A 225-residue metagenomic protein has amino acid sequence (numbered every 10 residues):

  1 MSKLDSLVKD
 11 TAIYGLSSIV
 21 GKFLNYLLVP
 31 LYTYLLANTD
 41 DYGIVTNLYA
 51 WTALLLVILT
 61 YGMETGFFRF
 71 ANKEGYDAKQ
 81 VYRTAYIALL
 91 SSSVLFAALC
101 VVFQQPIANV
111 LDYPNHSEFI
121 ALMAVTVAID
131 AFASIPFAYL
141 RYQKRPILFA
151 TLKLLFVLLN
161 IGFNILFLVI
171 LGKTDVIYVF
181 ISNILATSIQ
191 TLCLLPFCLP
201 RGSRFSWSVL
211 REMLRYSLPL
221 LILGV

Functional and structural regions predicted by a protein language model:
M1-L7, V176-F180, L192-V225: Interhelical loop/hinge segments that connect adjacent transmembrane helices in multipass membrane
S2-D5, T33-D41, L55-L89, I135 (+1 more regions): Transmembrane-helix boundary and interhelical linker motifs in polytopic inner-membrane proteins
S6-E64, S93-V101, V157-I161, R215-V225: Signature of the first transmembrane helix
V8-G21, K79-Q80, L89, I120-V125 (+2 more regions): Alpha-helical transmembrane segments of multi-pass membrane transporters/permeases
L35-T39, V110-Y113, Y142-Q143, I170-K173: Helix-loop interface residues and adjacent transmembrane-helix termini in multi-pass membrane transporters, primarily
L54-I58, L90, A98, Y113-P136 (+4 more regions): Alpha-helical transmembrane segments of multi-pass membrane proteins
L95-P114: Short membrane-interface helical motifs at transmembrane helix boundaries in multi-pass membrane transporters
A121, A150-L199, R215-Y216: Hydrophobic alpha-helical transmembrane segments
